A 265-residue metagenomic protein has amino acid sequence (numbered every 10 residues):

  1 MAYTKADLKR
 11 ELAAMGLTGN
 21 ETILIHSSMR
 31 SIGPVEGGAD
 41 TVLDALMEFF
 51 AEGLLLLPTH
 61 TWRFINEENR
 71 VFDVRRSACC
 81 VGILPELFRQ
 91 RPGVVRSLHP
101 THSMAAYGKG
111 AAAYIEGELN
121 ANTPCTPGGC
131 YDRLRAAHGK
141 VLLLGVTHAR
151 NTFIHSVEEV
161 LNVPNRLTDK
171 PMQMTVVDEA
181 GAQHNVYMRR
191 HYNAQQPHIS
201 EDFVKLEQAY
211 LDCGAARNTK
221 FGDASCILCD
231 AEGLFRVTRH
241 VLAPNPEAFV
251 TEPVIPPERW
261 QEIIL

Functional and structural regions predicted by a protein language model:
Y3-R10: N-terminal basic/disordered segments at the start of proteins
K5, A39-L43, V81: Amphipathic alpha-helical segments in well-structured domains
L12-T22, R135-A136: Glycine-rich phosphate/diphosphate-binding loops that line cofactor/substrate pockets in enzymes
T18-N69: N-terminal active-site beta-alpha-beta segment that forms phosphate/nucleotide-binding and substrate-recognition loops
D40-V42, V157-N162: Short, solvent-exposed amphipathic alpha-helical segments in soluble enzyme and RNA/protein-processing domains
E52, P164-P197: Short, flexible loop segments at boundaries between secondary-structure elements
N66-S156: Internal, conserved structured core segments that host functional sites
R189-L265: Acidic/aromatic/glycine-rich contiguous surface patches that form carbohydrate-binding/processing clefts and analogous
